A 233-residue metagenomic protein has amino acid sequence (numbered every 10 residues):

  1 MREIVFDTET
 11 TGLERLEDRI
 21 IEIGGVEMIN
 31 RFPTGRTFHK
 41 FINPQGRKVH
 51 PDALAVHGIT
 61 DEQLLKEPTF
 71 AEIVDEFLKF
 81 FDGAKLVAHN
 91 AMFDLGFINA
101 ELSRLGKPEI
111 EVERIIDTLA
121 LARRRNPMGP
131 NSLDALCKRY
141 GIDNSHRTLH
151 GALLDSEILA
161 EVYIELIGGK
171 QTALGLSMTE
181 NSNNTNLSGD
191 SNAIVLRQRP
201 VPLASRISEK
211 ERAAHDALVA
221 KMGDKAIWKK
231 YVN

Functional and structural regions predicted by a protein language model:
M1-E113, R123-N126, A135-L149: Conserved non-catalytic scaffold segment of RNase H-like nuclease domains
K85-A88, M92, F97, E101-L102 (+2 more regions): Acidic, Mg2+-coordinating catalytic module of metal-dependent nucleases/exonucleases that use a two-metal-ion mechanism
D117: A structured binding-face within diverse protein domains that lines the active/interaction site
N184-N233: Acidic, Ser/Thr-rich low-complexity intrinsically disordered segments
